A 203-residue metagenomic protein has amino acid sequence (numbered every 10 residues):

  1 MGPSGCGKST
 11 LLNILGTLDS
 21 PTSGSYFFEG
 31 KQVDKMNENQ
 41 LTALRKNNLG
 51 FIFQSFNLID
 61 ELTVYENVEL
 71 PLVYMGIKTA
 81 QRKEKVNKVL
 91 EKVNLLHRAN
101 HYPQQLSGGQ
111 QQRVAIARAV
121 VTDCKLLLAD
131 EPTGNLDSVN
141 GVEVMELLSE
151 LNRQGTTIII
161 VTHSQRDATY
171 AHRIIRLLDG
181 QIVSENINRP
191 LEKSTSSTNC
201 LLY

Functional and structural regions predicted by a protein language model:
M1-A171: ABC family nucleotide-binding domain
R173, Q181-Y203: Conserved beta-strand-loop-alpha-helix hinge in the C-terminal portion of ABC ATPase nucleotide-binding domains
L178: A cytosolic small-molecule/anion-sensing beta-strand core signal
